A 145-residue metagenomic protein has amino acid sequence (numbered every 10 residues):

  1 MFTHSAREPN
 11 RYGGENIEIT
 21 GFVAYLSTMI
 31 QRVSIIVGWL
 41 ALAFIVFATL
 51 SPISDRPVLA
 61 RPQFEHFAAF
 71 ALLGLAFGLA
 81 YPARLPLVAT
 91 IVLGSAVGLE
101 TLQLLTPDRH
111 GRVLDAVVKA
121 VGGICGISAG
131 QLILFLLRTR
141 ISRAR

Functional and structural regions predicted by a protein language model:
M1-G13: Extreme N-terminal basic, low-complexity initiation segments that serve as generic localization/processing leaders
N16-E18, F22-A116, A120, I124-R145: Bulky hydrophobic segments
